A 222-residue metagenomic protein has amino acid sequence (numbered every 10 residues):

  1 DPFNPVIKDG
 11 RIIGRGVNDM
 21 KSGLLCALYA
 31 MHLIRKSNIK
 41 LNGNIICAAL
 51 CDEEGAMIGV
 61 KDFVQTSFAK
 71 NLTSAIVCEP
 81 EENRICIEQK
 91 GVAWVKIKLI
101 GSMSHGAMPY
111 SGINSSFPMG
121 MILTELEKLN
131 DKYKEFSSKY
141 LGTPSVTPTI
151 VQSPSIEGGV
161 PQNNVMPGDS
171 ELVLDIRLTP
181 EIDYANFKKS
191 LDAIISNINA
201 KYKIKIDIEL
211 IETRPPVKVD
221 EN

Functional and structural regions predicted by a protein language model:
D1-R15, K36-L41: Acidic/His- and Gly-rich active-site-bordering loop/insert found across diverse amide/peptide-bond hydrolases
F3-P5, S37-I39, T66, C86-E88 (+2 more regions): Short secondary-structure boundary/capping segments
P5, C47, L174: Conserved hydrophobic/aromatic pocket- or pore-lining residues that grip, position, or stack substrates in active sites
I13, I76, T147: Conserved Rossmann-like nucleotide-binding pocket used by diverse enzymes that bind dinucleotide cofactors
I13-L25, K40, Y110-S116: Short, conserved micro-motifs enriched in small and acidic residues
V17, D52-E53, G112, P180: Short beta->alpha junction loops/turns
M20-K90, W94: Acidic/histidine-rich catalytic neighborhood of metal-dependent amide-processing enzymes
P80, I87, W94-N222: Metal-dependent amide/peptide-bond hydrolase catalytic core, centered on the "pita-bread" metallohydrolase fold
